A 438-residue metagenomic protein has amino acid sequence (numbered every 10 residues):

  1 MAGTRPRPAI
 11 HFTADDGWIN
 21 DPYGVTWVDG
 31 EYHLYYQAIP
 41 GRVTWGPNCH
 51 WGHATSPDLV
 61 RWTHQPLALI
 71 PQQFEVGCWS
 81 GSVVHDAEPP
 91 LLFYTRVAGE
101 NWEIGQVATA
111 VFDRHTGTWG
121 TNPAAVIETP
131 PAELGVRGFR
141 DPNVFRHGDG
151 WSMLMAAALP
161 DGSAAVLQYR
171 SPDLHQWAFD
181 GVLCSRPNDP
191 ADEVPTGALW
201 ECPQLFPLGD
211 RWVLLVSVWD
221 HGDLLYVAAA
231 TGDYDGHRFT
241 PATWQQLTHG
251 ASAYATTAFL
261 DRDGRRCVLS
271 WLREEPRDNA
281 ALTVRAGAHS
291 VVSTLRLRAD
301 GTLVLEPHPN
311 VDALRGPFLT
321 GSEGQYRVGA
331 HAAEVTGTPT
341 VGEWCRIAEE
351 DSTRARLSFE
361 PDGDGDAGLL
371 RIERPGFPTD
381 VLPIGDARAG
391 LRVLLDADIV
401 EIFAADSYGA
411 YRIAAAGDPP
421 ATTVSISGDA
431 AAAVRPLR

Functional and structural regions predicted by a protein language model:
M1-D141, F145-P195, P207-H249, S270-L319 (+3 more regions): Beta-rich carbohydrate-recognition and catalytic domains
T231-Y254, F259-R438: Beta-rich accessory regions
